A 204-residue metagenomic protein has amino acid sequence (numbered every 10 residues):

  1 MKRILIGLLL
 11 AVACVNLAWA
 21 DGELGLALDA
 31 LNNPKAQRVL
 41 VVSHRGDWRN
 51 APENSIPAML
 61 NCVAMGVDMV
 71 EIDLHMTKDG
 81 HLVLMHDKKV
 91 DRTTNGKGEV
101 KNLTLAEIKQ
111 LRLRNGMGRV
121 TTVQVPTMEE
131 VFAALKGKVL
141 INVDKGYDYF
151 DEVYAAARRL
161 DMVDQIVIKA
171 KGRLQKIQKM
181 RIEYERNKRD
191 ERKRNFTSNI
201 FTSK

Functional and structural regions predicted by a protein language model:
M1-I4: Positively charged n-region of N-terminal signal peptides that target proteins for export
G7-N16: Bacterial N-terminal signal peptides
W19-K204: Phosphate-group recognition and catalysis centered on beta-loop-alpha active-site segments
